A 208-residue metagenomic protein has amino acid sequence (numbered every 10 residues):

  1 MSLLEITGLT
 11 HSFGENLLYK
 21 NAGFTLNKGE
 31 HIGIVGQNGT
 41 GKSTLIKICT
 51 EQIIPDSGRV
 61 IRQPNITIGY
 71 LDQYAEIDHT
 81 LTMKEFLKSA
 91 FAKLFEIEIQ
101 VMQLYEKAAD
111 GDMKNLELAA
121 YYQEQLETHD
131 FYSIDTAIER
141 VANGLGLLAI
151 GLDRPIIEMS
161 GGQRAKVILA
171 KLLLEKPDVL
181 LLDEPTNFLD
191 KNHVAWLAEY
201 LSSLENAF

Functional and structural regions predicted by a protein language model:
M1-F208: ABC ATP-binding cassette signature C-motif
